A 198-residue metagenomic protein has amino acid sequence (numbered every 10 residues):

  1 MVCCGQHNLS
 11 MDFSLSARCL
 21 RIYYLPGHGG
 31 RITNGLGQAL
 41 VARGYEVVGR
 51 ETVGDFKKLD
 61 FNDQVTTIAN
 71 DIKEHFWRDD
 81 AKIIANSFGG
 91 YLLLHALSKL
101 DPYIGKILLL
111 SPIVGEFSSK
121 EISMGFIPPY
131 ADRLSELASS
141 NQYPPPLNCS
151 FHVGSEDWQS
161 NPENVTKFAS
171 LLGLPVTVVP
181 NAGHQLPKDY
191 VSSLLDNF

Functional and structural regions predicted by a protein language model:
A17-W77: Active-site catalytic motif of lipid deacylating hydrolases and related acyltransferases
R50-V53, T177-G183: Short glycine-rich catalytic loops that host catalytic nucleophiles or stabilize transition states across multiple
T52-V53, L108-F117: Active-site nucleophile loop of the alpha/beta-hydrolase fold
K58-L59, A182-S192: Catalytic histidine-centered segment of alpha/beta-hydrolase-like enzymes
I83-I84, I107: Conserved alpha/beta-hydrolase fold motif
I84-L94: Gly/Ala-rich beta-loop-alpha elbow adjacent to hydrolase catalytic centers
P145, F151-V153: Short beta-strand/loop motif that positions the catalytic acidic residue of the alpha/beta-hydrolase fold
W158-N164: Conserved alpha/beta-hydrolase "acid-adjacent" motif
